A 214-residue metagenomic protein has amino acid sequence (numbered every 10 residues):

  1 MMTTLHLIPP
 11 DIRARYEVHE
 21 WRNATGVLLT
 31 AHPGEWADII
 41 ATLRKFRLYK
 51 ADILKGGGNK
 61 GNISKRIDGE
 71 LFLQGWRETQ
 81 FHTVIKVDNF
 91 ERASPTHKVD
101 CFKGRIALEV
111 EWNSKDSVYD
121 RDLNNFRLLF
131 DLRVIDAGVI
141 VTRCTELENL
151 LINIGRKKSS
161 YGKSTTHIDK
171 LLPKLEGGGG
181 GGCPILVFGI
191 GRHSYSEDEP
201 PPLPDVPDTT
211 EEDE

Functional and structural regions predicted by a protein language model:
M1-E70, D205-E214: Nuclease-adjacent, charged terminal/linker segments that flank catalytic cores
I53-G57, K65-G104, V118-N124, D131: Active-site metal-binding core of divalent-cation-utilizing nuclease and nuclease-like domains
F102-E109, G138: Glycine-rich, often proline-containing surface loops adjacent to acidic residues and nearby aromatics that form
R105, W112-S114, G191: Short, flexible loop/turn elements at secondary-structure junctions
E109-V118, L147: Short beta-strand-loop-alpha-helix junction that forms the active-site gateway of nucleic-acid-processing nucleases
L129-I135, E176-G180: Arginine/glycine-rich "motif VI" loop of SF2 helicases in the C-terminal RecA-like domain
V134-C144: Conserved beta-strand signature within the Rossmann-like core of class I S-adenosyl-L-methionine
T145-E214: Domain-level recognition of nuclease-like catalytic cores that cleave nucleotide substrates
